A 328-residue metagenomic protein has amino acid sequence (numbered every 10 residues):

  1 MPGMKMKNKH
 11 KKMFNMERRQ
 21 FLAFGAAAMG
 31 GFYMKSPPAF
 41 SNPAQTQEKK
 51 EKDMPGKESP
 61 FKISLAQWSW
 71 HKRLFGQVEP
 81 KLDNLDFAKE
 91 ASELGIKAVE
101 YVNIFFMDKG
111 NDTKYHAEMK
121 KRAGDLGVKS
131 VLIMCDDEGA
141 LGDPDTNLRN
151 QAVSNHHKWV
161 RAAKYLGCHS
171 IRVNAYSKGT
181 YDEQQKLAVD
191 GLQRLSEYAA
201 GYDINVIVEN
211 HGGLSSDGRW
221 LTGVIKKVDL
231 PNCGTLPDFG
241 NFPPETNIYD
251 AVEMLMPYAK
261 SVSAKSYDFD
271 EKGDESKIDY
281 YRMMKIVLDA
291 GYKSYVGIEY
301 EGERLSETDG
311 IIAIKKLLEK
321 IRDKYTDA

Functional and structural regions predicted by a protein language model:
K5-V160, K164, E183, A200 (+6 more regions): N-terminal pre-domain/capping segments
I96, A163, C168, A259 (+1 more regions): A structural motif
A98-V99, V189-K285: Acidic/histidine-rich catalytic cores of soluble enzymes
V128, I204, A290-S294: A short helix->loop->beta-strand "cap" motif at the edges of active sites that frequently abuts
A163-Y181, I207-H211: Active-site groove signature of glycoside hydrolases
K178-L192: Active-site cleft segment of glycoside hydrolase catalytic domains centered on the general acid/base Glu
S294-E301: Conserved active-site loop/cleft motifs that coordinate metal ions or position small ligands
